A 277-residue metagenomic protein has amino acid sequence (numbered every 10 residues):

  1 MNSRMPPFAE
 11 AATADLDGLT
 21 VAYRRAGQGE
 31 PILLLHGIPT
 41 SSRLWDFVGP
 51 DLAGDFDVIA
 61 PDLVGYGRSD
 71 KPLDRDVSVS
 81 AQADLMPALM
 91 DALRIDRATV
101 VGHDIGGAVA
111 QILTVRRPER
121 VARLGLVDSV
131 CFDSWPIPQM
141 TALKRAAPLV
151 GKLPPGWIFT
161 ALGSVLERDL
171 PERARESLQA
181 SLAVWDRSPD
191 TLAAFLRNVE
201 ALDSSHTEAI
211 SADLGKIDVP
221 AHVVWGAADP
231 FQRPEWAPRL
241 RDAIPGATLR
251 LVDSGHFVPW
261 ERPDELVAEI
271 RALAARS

Functional and structural regions predicted by a protein language model:
M1-I32, A53-F56, I95-R97, P245 (+1 more regions): Alpha/beta-hydrolase fold catalytic core
L16, I59-G102, A268: Active-site loop/oxyanion-hole signature of alpha/beta-hydrolase fold enzymes
L19-R68: Conserved HGGG/HGGXW glycine-rich cap/lid loop of the alpha/beta-hydrolase fold
G102, G106, A110: Gly/Ala-rich beta-loop-alpha elbow adjacent to hydrolase catalytic centers
V115, A122-L153: Flexible "cap/lid" loop of the alpha/beta hydrolase fold
I158-R173, A180-D186, R197-S204: Helix-loop "lid/cap" segments that line or gate small-molecule binding pockets
S188-D242, D253: Conserved serine/cysteine hydrolase catalytic core
A247-S277: Catalytic active-site module of serine/aspartate enzymes centered on a nucleophile-bearing elbow/loop
